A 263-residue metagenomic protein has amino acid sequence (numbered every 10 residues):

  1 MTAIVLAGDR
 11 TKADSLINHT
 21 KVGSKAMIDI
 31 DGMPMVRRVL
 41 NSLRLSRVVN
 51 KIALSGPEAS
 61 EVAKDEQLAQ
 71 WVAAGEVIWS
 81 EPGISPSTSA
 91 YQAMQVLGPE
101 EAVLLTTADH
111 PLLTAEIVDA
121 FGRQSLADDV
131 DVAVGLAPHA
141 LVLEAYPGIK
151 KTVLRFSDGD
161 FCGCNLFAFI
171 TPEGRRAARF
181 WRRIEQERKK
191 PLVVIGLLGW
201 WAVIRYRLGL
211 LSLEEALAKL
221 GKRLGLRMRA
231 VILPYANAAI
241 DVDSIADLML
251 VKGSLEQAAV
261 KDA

Functional and structural regions predicted by a protein language model:
M1-K21: N-terminal nucleotide-binding beta1-loop-alpha1 segment
T2-V5, M33-E101, L211: Conserved N-terminal catalytic core of the sugar/cofactor nucleotidyltransferase
A7, S55-E58, T107, L136: Short beta-strand/turn micro-motifs composed of small residues that flank or help shape donor/cofactor-binding pockets
T20-R38: Short catalytic helix/loop segments, enriched in acidic residues and glycine and frequently bearing histidine
E100-D109: Short beta-strand-to-loop acidic/aromatic patch adjacent to the donor-nucleotide binding site
L113-K222, L233-N237: Conserved core of the sugar-phosphate nucleotidyltransferase
R229-I232, D241: Conserved active-site beta-strand element of glycosyltransferases/polysaccharide synthases
S244: Short, conserved phosphate/pyrophosphate- and ester-handling motifs at nucleotide-, phospho-/glycolipid
